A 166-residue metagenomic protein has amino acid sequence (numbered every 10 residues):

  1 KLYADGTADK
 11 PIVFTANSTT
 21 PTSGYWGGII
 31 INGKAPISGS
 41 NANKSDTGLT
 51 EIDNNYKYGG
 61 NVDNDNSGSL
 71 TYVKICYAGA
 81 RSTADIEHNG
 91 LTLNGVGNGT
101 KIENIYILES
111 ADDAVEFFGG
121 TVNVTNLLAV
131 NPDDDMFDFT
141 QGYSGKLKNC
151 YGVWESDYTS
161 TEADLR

Functional and structural regions predicted by a protein language model:
K1-R166: Beta-strand/loop edge motif enriched in small/polar residues
